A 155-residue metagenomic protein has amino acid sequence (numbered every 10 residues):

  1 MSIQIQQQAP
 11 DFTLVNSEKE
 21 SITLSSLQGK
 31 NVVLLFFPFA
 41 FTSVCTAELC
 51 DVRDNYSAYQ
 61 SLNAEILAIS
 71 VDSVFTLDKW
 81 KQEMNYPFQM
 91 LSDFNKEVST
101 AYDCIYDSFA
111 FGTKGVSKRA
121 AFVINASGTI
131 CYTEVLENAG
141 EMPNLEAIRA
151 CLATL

Functional and structural regions predicted by a protein language model:
M1-L155: Chalcogenol-based redox active-site neighborhoods
